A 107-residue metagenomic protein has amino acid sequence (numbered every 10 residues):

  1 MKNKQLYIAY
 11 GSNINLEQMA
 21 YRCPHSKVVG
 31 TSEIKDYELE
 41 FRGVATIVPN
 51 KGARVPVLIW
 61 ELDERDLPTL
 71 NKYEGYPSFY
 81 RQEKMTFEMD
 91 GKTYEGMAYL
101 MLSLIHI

Functional and structural regions predicted by a protein language model:
M1-I105: Glycine-aromatic micro-motifs
